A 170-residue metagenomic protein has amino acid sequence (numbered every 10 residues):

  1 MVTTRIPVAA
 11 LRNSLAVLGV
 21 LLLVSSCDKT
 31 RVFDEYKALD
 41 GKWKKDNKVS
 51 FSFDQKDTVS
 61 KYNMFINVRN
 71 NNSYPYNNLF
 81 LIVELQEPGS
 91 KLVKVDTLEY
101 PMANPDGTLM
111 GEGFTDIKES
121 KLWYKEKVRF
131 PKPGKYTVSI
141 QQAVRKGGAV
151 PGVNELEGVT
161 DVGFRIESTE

Functional and structural regions predicted by a protein language model:
V2-L15: Bacterial N-terminal signal peptides that target proteins for export
L23-S26: C-terminal motif of bacterial Sec signal peptides marking the signal peptidase cleavage site
D28-R31: Bacterial signal peptide processing site
K48, L98-M102, M110-V128: A beta-strand/beta-hairpin structural motif
V49-Y76: Post-signal-peptide N-terminal segment of Sec-exported extracytoplasmic proteins
N70-S73, E119-Y124, R129, Q141-P151: Short acidic/polar inter-strand loop motif in beta-rich domains
Y74-L81, L156-T160: Short coil-to-beta strand junction motifs in C2/discoidin
K132-S168: Internal, hydrophobic beta-strand segments that form the core of beta-sheet-rich folds
